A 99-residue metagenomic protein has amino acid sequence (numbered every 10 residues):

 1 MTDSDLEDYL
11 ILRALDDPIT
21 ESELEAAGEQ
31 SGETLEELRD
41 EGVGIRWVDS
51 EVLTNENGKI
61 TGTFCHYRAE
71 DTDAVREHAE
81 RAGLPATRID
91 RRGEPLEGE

Functional and structural regions predicted by a protein language model:
M1-G44, V52, T72, G98-E99: Short S/T/G/P-rich N-terminal loop/turn motif that feeds into the first structured element of a domain
Y9-A14, W47-A74, H78-A79: Short, well-ordered beta-strand segments in beta-rich or mixed alpha/beta enzyme and ligand-binding folds
A26-G28, E41, F64, L84 (+1 more regions): General N-terminal targeting signals
V43-I45, G58, L84: Structured loop/turn residues at beta-strand edges in well-structured enzyme cores
G44-V48, I89: A short coil-to-beta-strand element that immediately follows conserved catalytic motifs
H66-E99: An amphipathic, aromatic/His-enriched active-site/gating alpha helix that lines ligand/cofactor pockets
